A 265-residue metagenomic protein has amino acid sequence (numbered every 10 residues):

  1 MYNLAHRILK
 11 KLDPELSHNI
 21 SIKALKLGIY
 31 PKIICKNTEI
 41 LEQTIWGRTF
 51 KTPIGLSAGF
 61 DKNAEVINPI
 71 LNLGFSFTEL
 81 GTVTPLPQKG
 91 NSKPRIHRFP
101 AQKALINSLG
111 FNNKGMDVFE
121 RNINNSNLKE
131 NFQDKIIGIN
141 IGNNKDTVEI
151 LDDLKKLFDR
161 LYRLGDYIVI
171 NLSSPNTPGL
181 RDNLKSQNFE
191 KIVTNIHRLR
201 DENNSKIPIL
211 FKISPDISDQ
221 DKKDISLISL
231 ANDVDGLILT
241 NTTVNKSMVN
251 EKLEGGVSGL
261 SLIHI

Functional and structural regions predicted by a protein language model:
Y2-Q43, N107-N112, M116: An N-cap/entry alpha-helix motif that binds or orients negatively charged groups
F50, A58-D61, L71, N112-K129 (+1 more regions): Conserved alpha/beta-domain cores
V66-I70, Q88-R95, E149-L151: Short, conserved acidic/polar surface loops in the N-terminal third of protein domains
V66-P85: Active-site cofactor/substrate anionic-group-binding motifs, chiefly glycine- and Lys/Arg-rich phosphate-binding loops
G81, Q88-F132: A gly/proline- and charged-residue-enriched helix-loop-helix capping module
T84-K89, V244-K246: Short gly/pro/ser/thr-enriched loop/turn and capping motifs at secondary-structure boundaries
I263-I265: Conserved small/polar residues in nucleotide/adenosyl-binding loops
